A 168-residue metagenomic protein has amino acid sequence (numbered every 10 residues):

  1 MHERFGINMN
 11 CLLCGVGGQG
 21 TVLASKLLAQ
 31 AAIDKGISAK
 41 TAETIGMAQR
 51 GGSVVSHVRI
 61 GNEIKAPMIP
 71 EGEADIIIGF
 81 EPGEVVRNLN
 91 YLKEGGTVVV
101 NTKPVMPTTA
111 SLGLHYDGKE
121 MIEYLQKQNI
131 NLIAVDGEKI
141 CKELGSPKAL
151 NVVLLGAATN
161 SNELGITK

Functional and structural regions predicted by a protein language model:
H2-K168: Active-site cofactor/cluster-binding pocket
